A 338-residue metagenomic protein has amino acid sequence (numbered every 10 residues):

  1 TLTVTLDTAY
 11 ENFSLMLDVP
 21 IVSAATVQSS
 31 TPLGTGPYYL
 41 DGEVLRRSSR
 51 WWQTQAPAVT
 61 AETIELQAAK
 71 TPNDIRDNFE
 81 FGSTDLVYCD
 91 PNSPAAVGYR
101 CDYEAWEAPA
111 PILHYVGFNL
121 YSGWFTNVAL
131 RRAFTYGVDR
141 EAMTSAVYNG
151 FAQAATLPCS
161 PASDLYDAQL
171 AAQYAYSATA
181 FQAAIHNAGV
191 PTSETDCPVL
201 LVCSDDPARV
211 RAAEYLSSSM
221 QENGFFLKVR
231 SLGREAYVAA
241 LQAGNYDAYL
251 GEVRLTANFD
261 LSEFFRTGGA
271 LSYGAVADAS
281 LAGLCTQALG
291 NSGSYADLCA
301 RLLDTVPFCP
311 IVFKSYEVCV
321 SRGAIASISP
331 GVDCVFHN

Functional and structural regions predicted by a protein language model:
T1, T144, K228-Y237, S262-A324: Extracytoplasmic/peripheral linker and loop segments enriched in polar/acidic and small residues with frequent Thr/Pro
L6-E65, K70-N73: Gly/Pro-rich hinge or "lid" segments in bacterial periplasmic/extracellular proteins
R46-W51, A105-A133, G137, A146 (+1 more regions): A bilobed periplasmic-binding-protein/Venus flytrap-type ligand-binding module shared by bacterial periplasmic
R50-V97, F226: Ligand-site clamp/hinge motif
Y121, F125-D164, C299-P307: Periplasmic-binding protein-like
Q153-G189, D206-V210: Structural transition elements
A188-L255: Ligand/substrate-recognition segments at binding pockets and active sites
V320-N338: Long beta-strand-rich cores associated with HINT superfamily self-processing modules
